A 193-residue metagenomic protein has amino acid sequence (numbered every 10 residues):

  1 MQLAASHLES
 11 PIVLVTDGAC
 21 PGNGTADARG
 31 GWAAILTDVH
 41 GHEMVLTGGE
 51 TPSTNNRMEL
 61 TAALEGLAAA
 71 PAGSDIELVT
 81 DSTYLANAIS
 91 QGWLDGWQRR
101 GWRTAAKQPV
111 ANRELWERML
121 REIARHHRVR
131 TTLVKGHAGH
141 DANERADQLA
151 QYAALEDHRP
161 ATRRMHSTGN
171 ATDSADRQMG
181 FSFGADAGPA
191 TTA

Functional and structural regions predicted by a protein language model:
M1-R57, T61, A68-A70, Y152-E156 (+3 more regions): RNase H-like nuclease fold core
A19-A26, V45, E65-R145: RNase H catalytic domain
I35, L120, D147-A150: Conserved protein kinase catalytic domain
I76-L85, R159-D176: Charge-dense, low-complexity polyampholytic segments
W93-W97, M119-R125, D173-A193: Short secondary-structure transition/capping segments
N143-R159, R163-S167: Acidic, Mg2+-coordinating catalytic module of metal-dependent nucleases/exonucleases that use a two-metal-ion mechanism
